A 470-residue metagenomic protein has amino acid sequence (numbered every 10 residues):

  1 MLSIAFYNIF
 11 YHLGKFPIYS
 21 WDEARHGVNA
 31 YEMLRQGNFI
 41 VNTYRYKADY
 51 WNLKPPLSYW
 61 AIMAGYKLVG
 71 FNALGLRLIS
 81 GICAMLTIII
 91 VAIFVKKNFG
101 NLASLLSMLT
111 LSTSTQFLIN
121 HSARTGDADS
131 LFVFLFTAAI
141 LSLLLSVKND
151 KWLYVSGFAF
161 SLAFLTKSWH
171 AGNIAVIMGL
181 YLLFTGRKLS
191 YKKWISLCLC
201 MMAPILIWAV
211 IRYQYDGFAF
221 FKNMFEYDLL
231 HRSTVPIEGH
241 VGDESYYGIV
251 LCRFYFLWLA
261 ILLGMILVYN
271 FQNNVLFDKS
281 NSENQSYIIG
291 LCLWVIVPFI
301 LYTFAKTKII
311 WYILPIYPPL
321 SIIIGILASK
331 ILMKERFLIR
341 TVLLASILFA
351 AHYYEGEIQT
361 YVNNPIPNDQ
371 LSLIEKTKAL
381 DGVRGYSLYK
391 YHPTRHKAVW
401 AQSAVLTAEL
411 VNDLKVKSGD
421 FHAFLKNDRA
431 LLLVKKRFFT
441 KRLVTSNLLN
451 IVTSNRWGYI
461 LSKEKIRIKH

Functional and structural regions predicted by a protein language model:
F6-H12, H26-Y50, L57, A64: Extracytosolic helix-loop segments that constitute the early lumenal/periplasmic catalytic or substrate-binding loops
H26-E32, F158, L162, T166 (+2 more regions): Transmembrane-lumen/periplasm boundary regions of multi-pass, lipid-linked membrane glycan transferases
L78-F99, A138: Transmembrane-helix motifs of polytopic, lipid-linked glycan transferases
I90, L131-K148, L320-I323: Specific aromatic-rich, kink-prone transmembrane helix
V91-S114: Transmembrane-helix signature of polytopic, membrane-embedded enzymes that assemble or transfer cell-envelope glycans
K97-F99, T137-L153, A328: Membrane-interface transmembrane helices that cradle and orient dolichyl/undecaprenyl
K306-L332: Hydrophobic/aromatic-rich transmembrane helices and adjacent perimembrane loops
H352-K469: Short periplasmic/luminal acceptor-recognition loop of GT-C membrane glycosyltransferases, typified by
